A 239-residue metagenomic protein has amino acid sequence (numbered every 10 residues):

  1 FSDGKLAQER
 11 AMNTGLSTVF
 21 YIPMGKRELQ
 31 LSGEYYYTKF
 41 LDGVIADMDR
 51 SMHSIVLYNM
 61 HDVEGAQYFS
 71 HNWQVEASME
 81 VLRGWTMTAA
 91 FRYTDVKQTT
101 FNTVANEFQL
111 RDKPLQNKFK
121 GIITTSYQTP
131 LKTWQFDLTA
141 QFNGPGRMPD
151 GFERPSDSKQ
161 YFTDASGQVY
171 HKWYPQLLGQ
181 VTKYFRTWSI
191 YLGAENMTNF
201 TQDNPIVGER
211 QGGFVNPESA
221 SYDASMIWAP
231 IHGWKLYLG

Functional and structural regions predicted by a protein language model:
F1, G43-S51, T94, Q98-E107 (+3 more regions): Outer-membrane beta-barrel translocator domains and adjoining extracellular loop/strand segments of Gram-negative
F1-K5, Y58-E64, N72-Q74, V104-D112 (+3 more regions): Extracellular loop and loop/strand-boundary signature of outer-membrane beta-barrel proteins
A7-M60, F69: Membrane-embedded beta-barrel scaffold of Gram-negative outer-membrane proteins
R10, I22-G25, K39, M79-W85 (+4 more regions): Outer-membrane beta-barrel strand-turn architecture
R10-T14, Y37, Q67-H71, L115-G121 (+3 more regions): Residues that define the transmembrane beta-barrel architecture of outer-membrane proteins
L16-F20, V75-M79, A89, I123-Y127 (+4 more regions): Residues on the lipid-exposed face of transmembrane beta-strands in outer-membrane beta-barrel proteins
Q30-F40, Y58-E153: Gram-negative outer-membrane beta-barrel transporters
F142-D157, K183-G239: C-terminal beta-signal and adjacent terminal beta-strands/loops of Gram-negative outer-membrane beta-barrel proteins
